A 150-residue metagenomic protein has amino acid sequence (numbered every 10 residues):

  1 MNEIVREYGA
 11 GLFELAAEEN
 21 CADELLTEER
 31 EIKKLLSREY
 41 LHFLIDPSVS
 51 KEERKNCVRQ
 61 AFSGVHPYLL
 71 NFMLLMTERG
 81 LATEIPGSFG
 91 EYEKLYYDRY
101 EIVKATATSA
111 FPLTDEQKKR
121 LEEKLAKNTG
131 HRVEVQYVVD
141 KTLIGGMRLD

Functional and structural regions predicted by a protein language model:
M1-D150: Elongated, mostly alpha-helical coiled-coil "stalk/stator" tethers of large membrane protein machines
